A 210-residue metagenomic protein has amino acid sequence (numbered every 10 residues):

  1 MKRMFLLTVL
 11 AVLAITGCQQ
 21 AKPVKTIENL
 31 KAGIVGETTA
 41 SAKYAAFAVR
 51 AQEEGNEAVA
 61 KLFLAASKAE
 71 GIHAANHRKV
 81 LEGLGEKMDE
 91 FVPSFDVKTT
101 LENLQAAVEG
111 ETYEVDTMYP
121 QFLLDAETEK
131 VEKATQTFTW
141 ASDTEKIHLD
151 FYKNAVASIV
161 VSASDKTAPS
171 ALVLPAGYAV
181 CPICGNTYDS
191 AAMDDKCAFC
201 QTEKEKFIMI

Functional and structural regions predicted by a protein language model:
M1-K2, H77: Generic cytosolic/nucleocytoplasmic N-terminal low-complexity/intrinsically disordered segments
K2-V9: Sec-dependent signal peptide recognition, specifically the positively charged N-region followed immediately by
L10-G17: Hydrophobic h-region of N-terminal signal peptides that target proteins for export in Gram-negative bacteria
C18-I210: Non-heme di-metal
